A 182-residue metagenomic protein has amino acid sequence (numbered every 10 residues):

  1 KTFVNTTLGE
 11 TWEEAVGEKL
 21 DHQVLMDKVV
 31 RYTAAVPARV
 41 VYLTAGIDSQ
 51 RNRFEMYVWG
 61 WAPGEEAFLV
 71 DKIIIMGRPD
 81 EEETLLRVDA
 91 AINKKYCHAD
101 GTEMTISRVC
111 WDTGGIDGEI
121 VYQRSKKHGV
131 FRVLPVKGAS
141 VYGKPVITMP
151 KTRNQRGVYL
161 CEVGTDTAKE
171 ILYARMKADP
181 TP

Functional and structural regions predicted by a protein language model:
K1, E65-E82, D166-K169, Y173-A174 (+1 more regions): Active-site gating loop/helix substructures
K1-T2, R39-I47, A67-P79, M104-R108: Glycine- and acidic
K1-T44, Y57: A contiguous, basic/glycine-rich beta-loop/short-helix subdomain that forms a polymer-engagement track
G9-E18, S49-A91: Metal-dependent catalytic core segments for phosphate chemistry
P37-L43, S49-F54, P63-G64, A99-S107 (+1 more regions): Short, well-ordered loop/turn elements at secondary-structure boundaries
I47-S49, S107-G114, V136-K137: Short His-Asn-centered micro-motif
P79-R108, Q123-S125: Short, basic/hydrophobic alpha-helical segments
G115-P182: Metal-dependent DNA phosphodiester-chemistry modules and their immediately adjacent helices/loops in DNA-processing
